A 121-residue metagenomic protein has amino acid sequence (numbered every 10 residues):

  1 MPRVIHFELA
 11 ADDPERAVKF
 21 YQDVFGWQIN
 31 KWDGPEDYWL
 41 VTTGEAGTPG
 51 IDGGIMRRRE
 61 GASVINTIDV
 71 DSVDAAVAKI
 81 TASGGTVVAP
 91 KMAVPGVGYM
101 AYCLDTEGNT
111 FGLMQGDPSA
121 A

Functional and structural regions predicted by a protein language model:
M1-V18, V64-I68, Q115-A121: N-terminal beta-strand motif that seeds the catalytic metal site of vicinal oxygen chelate
P2, E8-G50: Core segments of cupin and vicinal oxygen chelate
L9, N30, V77-A121: Vicinal oxygen chelate
P35-Y38, E60-A62, V94-Y99: Short acidic/glycine-enriched loop/turn segments that link adjacent beta-strands
A46-G47, G61, S119: Active-site/binding-pocket entry motifs
R59-A89: Mid-chain, well-packed structural core segment of small domains
